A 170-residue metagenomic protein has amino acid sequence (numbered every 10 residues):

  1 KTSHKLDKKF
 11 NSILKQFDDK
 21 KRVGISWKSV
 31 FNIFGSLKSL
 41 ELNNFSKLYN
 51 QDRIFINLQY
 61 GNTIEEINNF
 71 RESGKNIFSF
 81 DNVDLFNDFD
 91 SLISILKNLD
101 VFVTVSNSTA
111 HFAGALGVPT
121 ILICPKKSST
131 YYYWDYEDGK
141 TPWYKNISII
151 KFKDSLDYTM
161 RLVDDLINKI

Functional and structural regions predicted by a protein language model:
K1-I170: Catalytic machinery of carbohydrate-active enzymes, primarily nucleotide-sugar-dependent glycosyltransferases
